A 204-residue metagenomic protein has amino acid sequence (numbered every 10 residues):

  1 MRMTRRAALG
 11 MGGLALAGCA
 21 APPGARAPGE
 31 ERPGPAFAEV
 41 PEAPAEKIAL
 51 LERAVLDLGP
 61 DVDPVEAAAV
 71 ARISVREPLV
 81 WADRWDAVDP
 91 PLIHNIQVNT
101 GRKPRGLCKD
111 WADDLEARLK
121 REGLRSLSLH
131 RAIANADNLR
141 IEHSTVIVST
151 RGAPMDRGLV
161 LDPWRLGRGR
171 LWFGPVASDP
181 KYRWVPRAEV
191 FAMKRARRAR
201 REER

Functional and structural regions predicted by a protein language model:
M1-A15: N-terminal secretory signal peptides and thylakoid transit peptides that target proteins across membranes
C19-A38: Bacterial Sec signal peptide processing site at the extreme N-terminus
P41-K47, L56-D57: N-terminal mature-domain "stem" immediately C-terminal to a signal peptide or N-terminal signal-anchor/transmembrane
P44, P60-A67, G101-A112: Solvent-exposed, acidic/flexible segments
L50-Q97: Secondary-structure boundary elements
V80, V88, L92-H130: Mid-length scaffold segments of soluble, non-membrane domains
K120-R170: Hydrophobic/aromatic-rich core segments of domains that either
T150-R204: A recognition module on extended beta-rich or small alphabeta surfaces enriched in W/G with H and D/E
